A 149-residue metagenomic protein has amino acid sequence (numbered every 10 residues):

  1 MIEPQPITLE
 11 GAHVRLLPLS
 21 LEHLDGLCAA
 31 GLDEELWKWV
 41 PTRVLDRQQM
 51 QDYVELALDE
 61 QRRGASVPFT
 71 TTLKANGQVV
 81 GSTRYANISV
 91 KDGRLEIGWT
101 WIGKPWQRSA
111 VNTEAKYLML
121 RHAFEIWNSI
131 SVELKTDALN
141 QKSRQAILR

Functional and structural regions predicted by a protein language model:
M1-S109, H122, I126: GNAT-family acyltransferases
T100, K135-D137: Histidine- and/or cysteine-centered catalytic micro-motif in compact active-site loops
N112: Glycine-rich acyl-CoA binding loop
E125-K135: Conserved GNAT acetyl-CoA-binding A-motif
L139-R149: Conserved active-site alpha-helix within GNAT-family acetyltransferase domains
